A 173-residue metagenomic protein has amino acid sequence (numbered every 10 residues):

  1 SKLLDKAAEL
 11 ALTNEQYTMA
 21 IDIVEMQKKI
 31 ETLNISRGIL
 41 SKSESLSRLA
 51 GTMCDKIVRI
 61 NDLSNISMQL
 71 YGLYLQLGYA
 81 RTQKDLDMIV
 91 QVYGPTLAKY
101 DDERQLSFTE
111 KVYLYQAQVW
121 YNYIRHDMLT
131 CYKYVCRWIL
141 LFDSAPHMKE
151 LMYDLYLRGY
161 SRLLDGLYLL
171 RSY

Functional and structural regions predicted by a protein language model:
S1, Y17-I21, K28, I60-S64 (+2 more regions): Start-of-helix signal in alpha-solenoid helical-repeat scaffolds, especially tetratricopeptide repeats
K2-D5, R37-R48, A80-A98, H126-F142 (+1 more regions): Helix-turn-helix repeat elements of alpha-solenoid scaffolds
D5-A8, I21, A50, Q118: Terminal low-complexity "docking" segments
A7-S36, F142, H147-L151: Short, charge-rich amphipathic alpha-helical segments embedded in non-transmembrane helical bundles/solenoids
L10-N14, D55-I60, L97-T109, F142-Y153: Flexible helix-coil transition and linker loops at the boundaries of alpha-helical arrays
E25-N34, N65-Q83, V112-M128, L155-L170: Tandem amphipathic alpha-helical repeat scaffolds
K29-Q69: Flexible loop and strand-edge segments within Gram-negative outer membrane beta-barrel domains
G78-K99, E103, S107-F108, L114 (+1 more regions): Long hydrophobic alpha-helical segments typical of transmembrane helices together with their membrane-interfacial
